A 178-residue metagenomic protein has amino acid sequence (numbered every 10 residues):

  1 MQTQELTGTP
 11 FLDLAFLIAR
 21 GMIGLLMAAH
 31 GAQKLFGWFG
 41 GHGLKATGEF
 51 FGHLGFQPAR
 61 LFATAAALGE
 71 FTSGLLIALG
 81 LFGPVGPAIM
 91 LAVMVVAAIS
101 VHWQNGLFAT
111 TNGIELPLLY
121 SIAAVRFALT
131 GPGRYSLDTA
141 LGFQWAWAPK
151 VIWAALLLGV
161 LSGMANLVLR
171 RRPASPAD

Functional and structural regions predicted by a protein language model:
M1-W38, R60, F82-D178: Extended, low-polarity transmembrane helix blocks
G37-A65: Membrane-interface interhelical connector segments
L44, Q57, L76-A78, S121-I122: Alpha-helix boundary/capping detector
G48, T72-L75, I89-A92: A general structural signal for well-ordered alpha-helical packing
T64-L68, A92: Core segments of alpha-helical transmembrane spans in multipass integral membrane proteins
L68-I77, V101-H102: Hydrophobic, membrane-inserted alpha-helices
